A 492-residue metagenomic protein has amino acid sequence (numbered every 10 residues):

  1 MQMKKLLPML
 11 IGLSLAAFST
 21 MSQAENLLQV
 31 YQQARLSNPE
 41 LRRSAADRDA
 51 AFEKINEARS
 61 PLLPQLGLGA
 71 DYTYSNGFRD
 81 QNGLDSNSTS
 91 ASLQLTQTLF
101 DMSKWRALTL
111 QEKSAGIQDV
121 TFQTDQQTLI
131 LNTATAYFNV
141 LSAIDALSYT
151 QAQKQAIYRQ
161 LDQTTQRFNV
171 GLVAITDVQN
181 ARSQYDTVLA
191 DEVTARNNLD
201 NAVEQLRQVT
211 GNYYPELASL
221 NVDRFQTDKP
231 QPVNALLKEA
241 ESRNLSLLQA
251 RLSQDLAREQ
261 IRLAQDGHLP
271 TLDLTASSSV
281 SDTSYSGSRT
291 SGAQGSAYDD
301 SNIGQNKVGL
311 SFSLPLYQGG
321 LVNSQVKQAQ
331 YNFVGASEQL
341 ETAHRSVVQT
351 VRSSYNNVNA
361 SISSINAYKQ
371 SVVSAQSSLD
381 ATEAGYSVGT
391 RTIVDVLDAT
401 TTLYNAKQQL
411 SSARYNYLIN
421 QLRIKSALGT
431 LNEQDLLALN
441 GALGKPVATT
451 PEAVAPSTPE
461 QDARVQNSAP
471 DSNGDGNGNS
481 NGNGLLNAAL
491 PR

Functional and structural regions predicted by a protein language model:
K5, T128-R243, N357, S361 (+4 more regions): Periplasmic alpha-helical coiled-coil/stalk elements that build and connect Gram-negative outer-membrane
A17-S19: N-terminal signal peptide c-region/cleavage motif recognized by signal peptidases
Q32-R42, D49-P64, S92-L110, V120-Q127 (+8 more regions): A glycine-/polar-enriched beta->alpha junction
R43-A58, D125, L129-Y149, R159 (+5 more regions): Amphipathic alpha-helical coiled-coil segments
Y72-N76, L99, S278-S284, L314-L316 (+1 more regions): Transmembrane beta-strands of outer-membrane beta-barrel pores
F78-L84, S219-N221, S284-A293, S324 (+1 more regions): Outer-membrane beta-barrel translocator domains and adjoining extracellular loop/strand segments of Gram-negative
D85-N87, D300-G304, N405: Short sequence motifs at beta-strands and strand-loop junctions characteristic of Gram-negative outer-membrane
Q409-R492: Acidic, low-complexity, intrinsically disordered peripheral segments
